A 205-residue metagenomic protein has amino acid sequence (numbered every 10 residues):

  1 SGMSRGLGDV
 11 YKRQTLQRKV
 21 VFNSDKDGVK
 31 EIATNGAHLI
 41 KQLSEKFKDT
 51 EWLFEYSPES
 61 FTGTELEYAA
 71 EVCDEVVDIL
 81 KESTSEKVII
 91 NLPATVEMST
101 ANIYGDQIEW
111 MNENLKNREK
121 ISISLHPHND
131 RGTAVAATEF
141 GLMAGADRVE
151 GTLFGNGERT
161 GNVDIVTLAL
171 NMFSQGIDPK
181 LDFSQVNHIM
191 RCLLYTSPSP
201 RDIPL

Functional and structural regions predicted by a protein language model:
S1-Y11, Y195-L205: Single conserved hydrophobic/aromatic residue that forms the stacking wall/gate of nucleotide- or nucleobase-binding
K12-L16, P58-T62, A94-M98, P127-T133 (+1 more regions): Active-site-proximal loop/turn and secondary-structure-junction residues that shape catalytic pockets, frequently
R13-E31, M98, F173-D178: Glycine-rich tight-turn/loop motif centered on a GG-T
D27, E31-F54, T62-N114: Alpha/beta enzyme core
F54-P58, V88-L92, I121-P127, V149-G151: Hydrophobic faces of well-ordered beta-strands that scaffold small-molecule active sites in alpha/beta enzyme cores
T133-M143: Catalytic cores of alpha/beta
D147-G161: Glycine-rich phosphate-binding active-site loops on the catalytic face of alpha/beta enzymes
G176-S197, R201: A mid-to-C-terminal "edge-of-domain" accessory segment
